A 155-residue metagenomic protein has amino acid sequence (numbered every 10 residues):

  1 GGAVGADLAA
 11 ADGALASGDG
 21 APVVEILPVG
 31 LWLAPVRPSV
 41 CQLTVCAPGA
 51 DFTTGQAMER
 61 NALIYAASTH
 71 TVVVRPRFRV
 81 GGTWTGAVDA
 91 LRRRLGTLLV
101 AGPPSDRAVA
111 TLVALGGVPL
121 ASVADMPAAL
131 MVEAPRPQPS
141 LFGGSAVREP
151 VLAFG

Functional and structural regions predicted by a protein language model:
G1-G155: Glycine-biased, small-residue-rich flexible motifs in mid-sequence functional cores and linkers
